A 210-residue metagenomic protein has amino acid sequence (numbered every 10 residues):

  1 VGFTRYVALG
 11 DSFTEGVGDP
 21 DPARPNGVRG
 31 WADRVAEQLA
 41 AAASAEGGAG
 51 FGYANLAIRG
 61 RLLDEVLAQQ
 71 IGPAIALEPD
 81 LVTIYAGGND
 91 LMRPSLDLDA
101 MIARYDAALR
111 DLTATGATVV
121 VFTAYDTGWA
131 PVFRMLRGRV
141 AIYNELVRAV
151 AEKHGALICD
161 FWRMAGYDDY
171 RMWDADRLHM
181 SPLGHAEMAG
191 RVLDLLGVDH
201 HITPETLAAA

Functional and structural regions predicted by a protein language model:
V1-R59, I71-E78: Serine-esterase "nucleophile elbow" of acetyl-processing enzymes
G2, R34, G47-A49, L67-A209: Alpha-helical cap/lid subdomain in secreted, periplasmic, or secretory-pathway luminal O-acyl-processing enzymes
E15, D21-A23, E65, M92 (+1 more regions): Basic, gly/Ser/Thr/Pro-rich low-complexity segments located predominantly at protein N termini
R24, G60-L67, D99: Acidic-and-aromatic substrate-binding clefts and catalytic sites of carbohydrate-active enzymes
I58-R61, R163: Short beta->alpha linker loops
